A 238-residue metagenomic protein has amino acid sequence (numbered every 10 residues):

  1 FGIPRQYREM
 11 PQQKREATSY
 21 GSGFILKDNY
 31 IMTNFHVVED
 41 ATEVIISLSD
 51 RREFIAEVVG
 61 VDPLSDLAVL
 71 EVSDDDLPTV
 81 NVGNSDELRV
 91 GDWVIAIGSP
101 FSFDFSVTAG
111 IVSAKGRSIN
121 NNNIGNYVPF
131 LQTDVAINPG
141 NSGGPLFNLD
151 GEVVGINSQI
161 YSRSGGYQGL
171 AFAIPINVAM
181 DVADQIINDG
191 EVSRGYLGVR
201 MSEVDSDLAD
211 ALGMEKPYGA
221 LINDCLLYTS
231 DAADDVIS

Functional and structural regions predicted by a protein language model:
F1-L227: Serine-dependent protease modules
Y228-S238: Single conserved hydrophobic/aromatic residue that forms the stacking wall/gate of nucleotide- or nucleobase-binding
